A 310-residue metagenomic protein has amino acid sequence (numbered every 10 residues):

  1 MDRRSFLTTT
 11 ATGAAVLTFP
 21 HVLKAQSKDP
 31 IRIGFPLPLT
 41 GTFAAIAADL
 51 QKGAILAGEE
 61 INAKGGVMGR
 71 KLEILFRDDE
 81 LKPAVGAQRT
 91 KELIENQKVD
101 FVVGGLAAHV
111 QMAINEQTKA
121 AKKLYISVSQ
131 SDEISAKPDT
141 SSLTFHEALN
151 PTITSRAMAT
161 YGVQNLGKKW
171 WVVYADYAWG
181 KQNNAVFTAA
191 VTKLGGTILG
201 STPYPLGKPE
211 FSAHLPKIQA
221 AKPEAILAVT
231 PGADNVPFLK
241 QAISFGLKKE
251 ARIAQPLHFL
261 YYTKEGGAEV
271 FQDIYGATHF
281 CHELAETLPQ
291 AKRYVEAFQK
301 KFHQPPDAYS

Functional and structural regions predicted by a protein language model:
M1-A14: N-terminal secretory signal peptides and thylakoid transit peptides that target proteins across membranes
L23-F35, G66-K71, V163-L166: Immediate post-signal peptide segment of exported/extracytoplasmic ligand-binding proteins
K28, K52-I74, T192-G196: Signal peptide-proximal N-terminal region of secreted/periplasmic/extracellular or secretory-lumen proteins
G34-G53, R77-A84, L106-A107, V173-K181 (+3 more regions): Extracytoplasmic "Venus flytrap"
A45-L50, G66-S135, Y204-F211, V236: Beta-alpha junction/loop-to-helix N-cap segments that form part of ligand/metal-binding clefts
V85-Q88, D132-A136, S141-F245, E283-K292: Extracellular/periplasmic Venus flytrap/periplasmic-binding protein
L93, Q97-L106, I126-V128, W171-Y174 (+4 more regions): Periplasmic-binding protein-like
A242-S310: Extracellular/periplasmic periplasmic-binding protein-like sensory domains
